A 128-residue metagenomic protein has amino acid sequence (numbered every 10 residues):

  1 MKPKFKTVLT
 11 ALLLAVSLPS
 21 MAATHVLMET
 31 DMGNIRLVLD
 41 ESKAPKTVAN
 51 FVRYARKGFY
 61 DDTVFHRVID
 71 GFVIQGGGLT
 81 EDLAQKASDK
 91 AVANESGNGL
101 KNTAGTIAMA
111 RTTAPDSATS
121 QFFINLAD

Functional and structural regions predicted by a protein language model:
K2-F5, L9, L13, S20-D128: Cyclophilin-like peptidyl-prolyl cis-trans isomerases
